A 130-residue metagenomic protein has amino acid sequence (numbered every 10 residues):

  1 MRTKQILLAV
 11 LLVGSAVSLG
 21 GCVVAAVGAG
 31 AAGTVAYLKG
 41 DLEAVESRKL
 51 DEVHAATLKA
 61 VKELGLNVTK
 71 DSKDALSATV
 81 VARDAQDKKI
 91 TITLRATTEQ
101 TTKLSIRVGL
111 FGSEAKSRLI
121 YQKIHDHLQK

Functional and structural regions predicted by a protein language model:
M1, G21-V23: Absolute protein N-terminus
M1-L8: Bacterial N-terminal signal peptides that target proteins for export
L8, V17-G21: C-terminal motif of bacterial Sec signal peptides marking the signal peptidase cleavage site
V13-G14: Repetitive helical segments and hydrophobic/amphipathic motifs
V23-K130: Ser/Thr-rich, low-complexity intrinsically disordered terminal regions
